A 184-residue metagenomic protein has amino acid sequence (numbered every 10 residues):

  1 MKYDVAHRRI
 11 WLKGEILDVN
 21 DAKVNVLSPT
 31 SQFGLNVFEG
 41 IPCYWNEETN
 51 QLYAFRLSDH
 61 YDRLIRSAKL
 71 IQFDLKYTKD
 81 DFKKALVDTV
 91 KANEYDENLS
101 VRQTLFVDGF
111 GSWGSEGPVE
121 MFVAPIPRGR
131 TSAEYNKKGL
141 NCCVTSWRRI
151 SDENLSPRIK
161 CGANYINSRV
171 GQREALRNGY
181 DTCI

Functional and structural regions predicted by a protein language model:
M1-D74, K84-D88, S112-I184: Helix-start/capping segments and mature chain N-termini
F82-F110, I126: Short, acidic/charged, Gly/Pro-enriched secondary-structure junctions
